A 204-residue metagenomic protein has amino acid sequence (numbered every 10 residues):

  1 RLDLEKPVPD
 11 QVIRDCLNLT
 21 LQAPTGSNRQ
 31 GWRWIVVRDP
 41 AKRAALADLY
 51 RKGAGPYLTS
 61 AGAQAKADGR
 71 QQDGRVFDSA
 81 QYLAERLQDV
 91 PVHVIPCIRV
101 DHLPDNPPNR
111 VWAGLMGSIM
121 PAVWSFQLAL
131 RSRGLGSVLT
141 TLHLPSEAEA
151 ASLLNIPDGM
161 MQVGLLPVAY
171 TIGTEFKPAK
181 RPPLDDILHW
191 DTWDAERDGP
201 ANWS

Functional and structural regions predicted by a protein language model:
R1-E5: Generic N-terminal amphipathic, Lys/Arg-enriched alpha-helix
C16-T20, V94-P96, V100, P104-S152: Small-aliphatic-rich amphipathic alpha-helix that forms the alpha element of a beta-alpha
L19-L21, F77-Y82, A150-L153, G173-E175: Glycine-rich, charged/polar anion/phosphate-binding loops that engage phosphate groups from diverse ligands
A23-N28: Glycine-rich phosphate/pyrophosphate-binding beta-alpha loops
G31-W32, V90-H93, Q162-V163: Short, surface-exposed beta-edge/turn micro-motifs
V36-I119: Glycine/small-residue-rich phosphate/adenosyl-binding loop
G55-K66, L153-A179: A glycine-rich helix N-cap at a beta->alpha junction
Q162-S204: C-terminal helix-cap and adjacent tail motif
